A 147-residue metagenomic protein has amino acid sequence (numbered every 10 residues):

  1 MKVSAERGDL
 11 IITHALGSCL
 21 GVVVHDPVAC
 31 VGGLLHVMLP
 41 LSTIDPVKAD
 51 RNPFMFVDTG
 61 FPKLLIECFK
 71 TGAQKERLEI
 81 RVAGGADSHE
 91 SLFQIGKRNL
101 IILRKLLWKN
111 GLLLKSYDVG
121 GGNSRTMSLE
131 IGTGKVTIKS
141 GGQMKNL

Functional and structural regions predicted by a protein language model:
M1-T13, M144-L147: N-terminal glycine-/serine-/threonine-rich phosphate-binding loop
K2-D9, S18, D26-V28, L103 (+3 more regions): N-terminal intrinsically disordered, cationic/polar leader segments that include organellar targeting peptides
A5, I12, V24, L34-H36 (+2 more regions): General beta-strand structural signal in soluble alpha/beta enzymes
D9-T71: Conserved mixed alpha/beta catalytic, RNA-binding, or beta-rich assembly cores of soluble enzyme, regulatory
M38-T43, G84-S88, G120-N123: Acidic, glycine-rich active-site loops and adjacent beta-strand->loop/helix elements that engage anionic groups
E76-G84: Short glycine-rich phosphate-binding loop at a beta-alpha junction
D87-N99: Phosphate/ribose-phosphate-bearing ligand recognition and processing surfaces, centered on ADP-ribose/NAD(+/P+) systems
G96-L147: Divalent-metal-activated hydrolytic enzyme cores
